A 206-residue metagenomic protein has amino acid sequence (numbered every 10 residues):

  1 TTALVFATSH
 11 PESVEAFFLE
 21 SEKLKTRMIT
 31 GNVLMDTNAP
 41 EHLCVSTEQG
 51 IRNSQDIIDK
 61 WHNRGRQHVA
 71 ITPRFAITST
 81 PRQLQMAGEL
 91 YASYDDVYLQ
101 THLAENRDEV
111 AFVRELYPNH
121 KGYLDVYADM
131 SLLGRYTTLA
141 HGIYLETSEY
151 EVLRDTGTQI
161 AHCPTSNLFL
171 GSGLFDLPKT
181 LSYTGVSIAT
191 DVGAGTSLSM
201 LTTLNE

Functional and structural regions predicted by a protein language model:
T1-F17: Metal-associated gating/positioning segment near the N- to mid-region
A3-V5, L99, I188: Hydrophobic residues within beta-strands of alpha/beta enzymes
F6-A7, T72-A76, A140-G142, F169 (+1 more regions): Glycine- and other small-residue-rich loops at beta-strand/loop junctions that grip anionic moieties
H10-E12, T78, E105-D108, Y144-Y150 (+2 more regions): Active-site environment of divalent metal-dependent phosphoester hydrolases
E12-A140: Metal-coordinating catalytic core of metallo-dependent amide/deamination hydrolases
R107-P118, E149-R154, G171-P178, T196-E206: Histidine/acidic-residue-rich catalytic or RNA/ligand-binding cores of hydrolases and nuclease-related proteins
D129-Y136, L177-E206: His/Asp/Glu-enriched, well-ordered alpha-helical/loop segment that forms or immediately abuts the divalent-metal
L145-S148, R154-T190: A conserved active-site cap/scaffold subdomain adjacent to cofactor or substrate pockets
